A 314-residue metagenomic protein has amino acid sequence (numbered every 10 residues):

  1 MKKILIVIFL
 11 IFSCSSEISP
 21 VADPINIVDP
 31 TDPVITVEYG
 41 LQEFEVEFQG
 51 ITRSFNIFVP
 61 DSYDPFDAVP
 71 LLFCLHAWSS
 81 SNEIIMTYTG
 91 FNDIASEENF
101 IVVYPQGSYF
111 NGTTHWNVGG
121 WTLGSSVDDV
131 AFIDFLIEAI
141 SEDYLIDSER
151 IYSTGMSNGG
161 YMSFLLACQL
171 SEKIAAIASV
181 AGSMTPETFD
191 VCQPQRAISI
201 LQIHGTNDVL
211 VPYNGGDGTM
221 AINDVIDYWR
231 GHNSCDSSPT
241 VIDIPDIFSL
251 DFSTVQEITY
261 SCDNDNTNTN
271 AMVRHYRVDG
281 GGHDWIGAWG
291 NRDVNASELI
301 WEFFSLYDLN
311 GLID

Functional and structural regions predicted by a protein language model:
I4-F12: Sec-dependent N-terminal signal peptides
C14-L71, E83, E97, R150 (+7 more regions): A domain-start/cap signature at the N-terminus of enzymes
V46-V59, F66-Y152, Y161-L165, Q169 (+2 more regions): Serine-hydrolase catalytic machinery in alpha/beta-hydrolase-like enzymes
S183-I200: Flexible "cap/lid" loop of the alpha/beta hydrolase fold
Q202-H204, D208: Short beta-strand/loop motif that positions the catalytic acidic residue of the alpha/beta-hydrolase fold
D208-V211, H283-W285: Acidic catalytic loop of the alpha/beta-hydrolase fold
V209-N214, G218-A221: Conserved alpha/beta-hydrolase "acid-adjacent" motif
